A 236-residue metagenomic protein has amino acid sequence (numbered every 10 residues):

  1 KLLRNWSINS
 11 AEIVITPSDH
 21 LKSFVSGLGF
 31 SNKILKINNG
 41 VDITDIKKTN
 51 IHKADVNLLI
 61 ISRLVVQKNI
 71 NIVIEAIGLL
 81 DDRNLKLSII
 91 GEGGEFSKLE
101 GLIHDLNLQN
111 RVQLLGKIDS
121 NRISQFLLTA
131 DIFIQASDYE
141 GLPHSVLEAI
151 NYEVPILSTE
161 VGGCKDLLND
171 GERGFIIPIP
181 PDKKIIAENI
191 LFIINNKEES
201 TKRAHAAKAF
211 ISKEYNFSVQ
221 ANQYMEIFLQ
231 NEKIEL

Functional and structural regions predicted by a protein language model:
K1-I13: Membrane-proximal helix-turn-helix segments that form the acceptor-binding/catalytic region of lipid-linked
H20, G40: Carbohydrate-associated surface elements
V56, I60-L79, G94-E100: A conserved mid-protein helix/loop that constitutes part of the nucleotide-sugar donor-binding site
K117-I118, Q125-A130: Short alpha-helical donor nucleotide-sugar binding micro-motif in glycosyltransferases
D138: Aromatic "clamp/platform" in nucleotide-sugar-dependent glycosyltransferases that forms part of the donor/acceptor
P155-S158: Short hydrophobic beta-strand element within catalytic cores of glycosyltransferases and related nucleotide-activated
N169-G171, F175-K183, F192-K197: Conserved acidic donor-binding segment of nucleotide-sugar-dependent glycosyltransferases
F192, E199-E214, Q220-E226: A short, well-ordered alpha-helix in the C-terminal region of glycosyltransferases
